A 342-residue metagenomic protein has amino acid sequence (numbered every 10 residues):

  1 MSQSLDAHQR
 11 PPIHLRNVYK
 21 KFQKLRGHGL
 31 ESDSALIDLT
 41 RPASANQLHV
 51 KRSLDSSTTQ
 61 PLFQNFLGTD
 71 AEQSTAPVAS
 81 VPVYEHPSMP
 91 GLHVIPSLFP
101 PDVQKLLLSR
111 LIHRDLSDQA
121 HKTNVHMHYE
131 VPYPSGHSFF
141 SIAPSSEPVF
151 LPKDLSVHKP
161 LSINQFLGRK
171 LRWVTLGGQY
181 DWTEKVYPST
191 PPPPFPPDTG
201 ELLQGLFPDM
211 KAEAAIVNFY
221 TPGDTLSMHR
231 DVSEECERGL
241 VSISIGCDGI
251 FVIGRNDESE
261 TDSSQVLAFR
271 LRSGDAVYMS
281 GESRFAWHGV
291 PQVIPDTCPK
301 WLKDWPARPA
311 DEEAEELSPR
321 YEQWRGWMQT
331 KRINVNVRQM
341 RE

Functional and structural regions predicted by a protein language model:
M1-E342: Non-heme Fe(II) oxygenase metal-center motifs and adjacent flexible, charged/small-residue loops
